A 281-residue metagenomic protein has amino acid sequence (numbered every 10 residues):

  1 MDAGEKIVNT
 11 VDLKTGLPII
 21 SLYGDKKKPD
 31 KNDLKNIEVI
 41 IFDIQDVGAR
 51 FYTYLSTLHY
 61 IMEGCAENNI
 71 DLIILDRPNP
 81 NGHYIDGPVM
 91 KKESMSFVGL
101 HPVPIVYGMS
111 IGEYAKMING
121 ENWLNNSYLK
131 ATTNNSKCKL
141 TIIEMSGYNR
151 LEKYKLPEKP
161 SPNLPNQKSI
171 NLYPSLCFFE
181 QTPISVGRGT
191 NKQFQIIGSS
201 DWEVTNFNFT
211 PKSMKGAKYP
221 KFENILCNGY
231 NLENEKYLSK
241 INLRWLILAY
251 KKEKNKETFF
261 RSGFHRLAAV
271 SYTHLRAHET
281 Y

Functional and structural regions predicted by a protein language model:
D2-A3, I74-S94: Glycine-rich, charge-decorated loop segments at or immediately adjacent to ligand/cofactor-binding or catalytic sites
N9-N36: Glycine-rich oxoanion-binding loops at beta->alpha junctions
D46-S56: Glycine/threonine-rich flexible loop motifs
N68-D71: A short helix->loop->beta-strand "cap" motif at the edges of active sites that frequently abuts
M95-L172: Conserved anion/nucleotide-ligand pocket segment
Q167-F260: Internal helical hairpin/lid segments
H274-Y281: Single conserved hydrophobic/aromatic residue that forms the stacking wall/gate of nucleotide- or nucleobase-binding
